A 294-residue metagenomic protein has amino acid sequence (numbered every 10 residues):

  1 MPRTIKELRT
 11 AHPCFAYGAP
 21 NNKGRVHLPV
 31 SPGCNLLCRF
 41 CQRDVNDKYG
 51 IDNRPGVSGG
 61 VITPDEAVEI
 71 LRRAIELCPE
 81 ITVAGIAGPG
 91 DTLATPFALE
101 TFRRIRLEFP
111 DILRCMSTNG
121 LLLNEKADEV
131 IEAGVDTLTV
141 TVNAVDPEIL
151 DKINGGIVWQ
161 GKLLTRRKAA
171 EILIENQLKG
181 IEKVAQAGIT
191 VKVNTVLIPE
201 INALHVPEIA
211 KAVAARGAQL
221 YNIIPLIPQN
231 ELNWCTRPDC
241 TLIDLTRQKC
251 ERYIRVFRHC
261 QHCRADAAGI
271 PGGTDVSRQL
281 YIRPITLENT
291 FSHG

Functional and structural regions predicted by a protein language model:
M1-C34, R43-V61, R73, L77-E80 (+2 more regions): N-terminal [4Fe-4S]-dependent radical SAM core
K6-R9, P13-G18, N22, L71-T92 (+1 more regions): Conserved N-terminal glycine/acidic-rich loop preference
S31-C34, G90, N143-D146: Short glycine-enriched loops at secondary-structure junctions
R54-G59, N154-I157, R166-R167, C235-P238: Short glycine-enriched, charge-decorated loop/helix-capping segments at active-site entrances that position
C78-P79, F109, G188, I254: A structural signal for short coil/turn segments at secondary-structure junctions
L93-I224: Conserved AdoMet/S-adenosylmethionine-binding subsite of the radical SAM
E148-G156, E200-A203, L220-T241, C263-S277: Flexible glycine/acidic-rich beta-alpha junction loops that bind and position SAM and/or redox cofactors in anaerobic
C240-G294: C-terminal accessory regions of radical SAM enzymes
